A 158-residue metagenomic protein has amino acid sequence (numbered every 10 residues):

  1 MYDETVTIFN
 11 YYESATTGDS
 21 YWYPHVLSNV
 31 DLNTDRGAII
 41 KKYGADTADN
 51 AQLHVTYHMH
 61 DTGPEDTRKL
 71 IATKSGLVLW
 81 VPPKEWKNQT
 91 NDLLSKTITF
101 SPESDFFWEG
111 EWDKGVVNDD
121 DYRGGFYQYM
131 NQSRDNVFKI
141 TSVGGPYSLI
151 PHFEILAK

Functional and structural regions predicted by a protein language model:
M1-S28, N33: N-terminal intrinsically disordered, low-complexity, charge/repeat-rich segments that act as generic
Y21-K158: Short, conserved turn/kink motifs that form compact alpha/beta structural patches or helix kinks used as
